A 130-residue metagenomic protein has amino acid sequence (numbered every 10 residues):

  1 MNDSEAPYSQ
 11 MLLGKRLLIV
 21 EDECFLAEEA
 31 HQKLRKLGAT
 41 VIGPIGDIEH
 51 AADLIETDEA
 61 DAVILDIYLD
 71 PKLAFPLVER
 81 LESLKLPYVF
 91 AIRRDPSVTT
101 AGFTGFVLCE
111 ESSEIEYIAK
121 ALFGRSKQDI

Functional and structural regions predicted by a protein language model:
M1-R16, T100-G102, E110-I130: Non-catalytic signal-transmission and effector/linker regions of two-component phosphorelay proteins
G14-F25, A30: Conserved acidic segment of CheY-like receiver
C24, G46-H50, S113: Acidic phosphotransfer microenvironment of two-component signaling modules
E29-L34, I118: Short hydrophobic helical patches associated with two-component signaling proteins
P44-A62: Acidic, metal-coordinating helix/loop segments flanking the phosphotransfer/catalytic sites of two-component signaling
I55, P96-G105: Short loop/helix-cap segments at secondary-structure boundaries that form the rim of catalytic
L65-E82, R93: Conserved phosphotransfer microenvironments
K85-S97: A short, hydrophobic beta-strand element within the central beta-sheet of small alpha/beta folds
